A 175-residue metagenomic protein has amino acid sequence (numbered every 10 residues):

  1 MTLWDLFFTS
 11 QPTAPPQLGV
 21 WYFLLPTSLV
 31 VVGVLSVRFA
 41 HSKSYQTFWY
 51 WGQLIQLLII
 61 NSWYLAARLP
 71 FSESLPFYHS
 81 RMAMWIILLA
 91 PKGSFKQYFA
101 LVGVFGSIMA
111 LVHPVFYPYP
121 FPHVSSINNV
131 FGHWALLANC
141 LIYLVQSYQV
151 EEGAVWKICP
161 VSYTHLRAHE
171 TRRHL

Functional and structural regions predicted by a protein language model:
L3-S28: Hydrophobic transmembrane alpha-helical segments in integral membrane proteins
Q46-L88: A glycine-rich, hydrophobic loop/mini-helix early in the fold
L65-S72, V115-S126: Membrane-interface helix caps and helix-loop-helix hairpins in membrane proteins
A90-F99: Membrane-helix interface "capping/anchor" motifs
F99-I108, K157-Y163: Central hydrophobic cores of alpha-helical transmembrane segments in multi-pass integral membrane proteins
I127-A135: Membrane-interface loop-to-helix entry segments
A135-E152: Alpha-helical transmembrane segments in multipass membrane proteins, preferentially the mid-helix core
T164-H174: Conserved small/polar residues in nucleotide/adenosyl-binding loops
